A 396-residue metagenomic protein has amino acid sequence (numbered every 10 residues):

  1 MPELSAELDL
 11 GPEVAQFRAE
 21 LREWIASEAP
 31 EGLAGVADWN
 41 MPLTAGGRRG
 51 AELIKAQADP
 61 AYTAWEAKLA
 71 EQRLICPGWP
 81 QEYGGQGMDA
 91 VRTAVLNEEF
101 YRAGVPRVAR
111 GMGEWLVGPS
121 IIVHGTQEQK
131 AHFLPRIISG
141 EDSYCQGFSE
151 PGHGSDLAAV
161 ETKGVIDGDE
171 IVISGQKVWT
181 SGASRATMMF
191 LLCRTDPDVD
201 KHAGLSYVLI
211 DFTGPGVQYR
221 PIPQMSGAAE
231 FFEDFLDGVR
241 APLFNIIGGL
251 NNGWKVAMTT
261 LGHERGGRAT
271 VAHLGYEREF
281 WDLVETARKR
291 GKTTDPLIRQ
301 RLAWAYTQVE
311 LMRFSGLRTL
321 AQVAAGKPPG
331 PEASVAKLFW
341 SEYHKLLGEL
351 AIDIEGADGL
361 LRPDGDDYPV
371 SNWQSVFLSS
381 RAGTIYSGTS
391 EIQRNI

Functional and structural regions predicted by a protein language model:
M1-G111, H132, R136, K289 (+4 more regions): Amphipathic, small/basic residue-rich leader segments at the start of a protein or domain
P2-E3, L10, V91, V95-L96 (+3 more regions): Glycine-rich phosphate/cofactor-binding loops in nucleotide/flavin-utilizing enzymes
L8, V217-F314, A382-G383: Glycine-rich beta->alpha junctions and the first turn(s) of the following alpha-helix
L33-A37, R288, K292-R299, E310-D366: C-terminal helix-coil-helix/basic helical segment that borders enzyme active sites and/or dimer interfaces and provides
A58-E141, G182-M188, V309, V323-P331 (+2 more regions): Internal helix-loop-helix
G140-F148, L192: A short, Trp-centered hydrophobic/proline-enriched beta-strand micro-motif
T162-V165: A structural signal for short hydrophobic beta-strand segments in well-ordered beta-sheet cores
D169-E170, S174-R220: A short core secondary-structure module
